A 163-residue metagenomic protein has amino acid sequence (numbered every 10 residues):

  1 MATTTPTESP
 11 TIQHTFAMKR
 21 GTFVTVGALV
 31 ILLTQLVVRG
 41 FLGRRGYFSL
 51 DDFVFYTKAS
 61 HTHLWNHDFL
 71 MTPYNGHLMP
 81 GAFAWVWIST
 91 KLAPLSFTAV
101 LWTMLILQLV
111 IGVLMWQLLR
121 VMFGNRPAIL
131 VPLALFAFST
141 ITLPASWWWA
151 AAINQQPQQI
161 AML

Functional and structural regions predicted by a protein language model:
M1-L36: Start-transfer (signal-anchor) and selected internal transmembrane alpha helices of multi-pass inner/ER membrane
L36-V54: Helix-to-loop transition at the C-terminal end of transmembrane segments
F53-T72, G81: Extracytosolic helix-loop segments that constitute the early lumenal/periplasmic catalytic or substrate-binding loops
M71-P94: Short hydrophobic/aromatic helix or loop-helix immediately within or flanking a transmembrane segment in polytopic
W102-G124: Transmembrane-helix motifs of polytopic, lipid-linked glycan transferases
L119-L143, Q159-I160: Transmembrane-helix signature of polytopic, membrane-embedded enzymes that assemble or transfer cell-envelope glycans
P144-I153: Membrane-interface helix caps and helix-loop-helix hairpins in membrane proteins
N154-L163: Specific aromatic-rich, kink-prone transmembrane helix
